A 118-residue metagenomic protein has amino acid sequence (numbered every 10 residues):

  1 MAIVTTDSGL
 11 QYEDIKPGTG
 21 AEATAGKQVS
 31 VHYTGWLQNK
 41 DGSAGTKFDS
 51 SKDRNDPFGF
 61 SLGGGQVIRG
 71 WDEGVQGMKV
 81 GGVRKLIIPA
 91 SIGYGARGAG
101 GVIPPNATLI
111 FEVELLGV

Functional and structural regions predicted by a protein language model:
M1-V118: Cross-family detector of peptidyl-prolyl cis-trans isomerase
